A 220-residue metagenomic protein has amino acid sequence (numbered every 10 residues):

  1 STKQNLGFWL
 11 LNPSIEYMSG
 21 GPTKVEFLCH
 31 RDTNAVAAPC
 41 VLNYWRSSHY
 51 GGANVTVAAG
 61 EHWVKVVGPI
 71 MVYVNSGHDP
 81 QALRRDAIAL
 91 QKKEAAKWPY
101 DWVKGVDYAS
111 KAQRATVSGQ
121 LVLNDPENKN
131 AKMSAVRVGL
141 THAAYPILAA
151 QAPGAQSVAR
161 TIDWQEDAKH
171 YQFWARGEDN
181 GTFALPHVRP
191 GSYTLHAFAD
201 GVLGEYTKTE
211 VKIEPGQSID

Functional and structural regions predicted by a protein language model:
S1-D220: Long luminal/extracellular ectodomains of secretory-pathway precursor proteins
